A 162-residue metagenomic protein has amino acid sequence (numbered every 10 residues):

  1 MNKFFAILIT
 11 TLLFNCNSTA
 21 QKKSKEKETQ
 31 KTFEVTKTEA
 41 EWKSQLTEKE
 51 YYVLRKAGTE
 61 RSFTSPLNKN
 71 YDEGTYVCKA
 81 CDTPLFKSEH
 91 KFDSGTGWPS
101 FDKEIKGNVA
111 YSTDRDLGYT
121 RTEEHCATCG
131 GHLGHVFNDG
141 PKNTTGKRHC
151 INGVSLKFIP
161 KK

Functional and structural regions predicted by a protein language model:
M1-K25: Bacterial Sec-dependent N-terminal signal peptides
N17-S44: Sec-dependent signal peptide cleavage junction
E34, K43-V77, T83-K162: A short Gly-Trp-Pro
